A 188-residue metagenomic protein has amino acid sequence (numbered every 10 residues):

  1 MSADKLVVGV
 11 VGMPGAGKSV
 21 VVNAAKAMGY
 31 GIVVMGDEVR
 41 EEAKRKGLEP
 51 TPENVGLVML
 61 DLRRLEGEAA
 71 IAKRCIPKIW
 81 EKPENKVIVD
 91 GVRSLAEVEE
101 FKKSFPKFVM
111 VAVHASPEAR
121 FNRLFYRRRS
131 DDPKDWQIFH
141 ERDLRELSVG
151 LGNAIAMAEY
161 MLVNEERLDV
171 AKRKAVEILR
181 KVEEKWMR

Functional and structural regions predicted by a protein language model:
M13, A25: P-loop (Walker A) phosphate-binding loop of NTP-binding proteins
K18: Conserved lysine of the Walker
V21-V22: Post-Walker A alpha-helix
G31, V109, E159-Y160: Well-ordered beta-strand positions
G31-I88, V92-E99, K103: ATP-dependent small-molecule kinase phosphotransfer cores that center on conserved nucleotide phosphate-binding segments
P52-L57, E99-N153: A glycine- and Lys/Arg-enriched "phosphate-lid" helix/loop adjacent to the NTP-binding pocket of small-molecule kinases
A69-A70, Y126-K181: Small-molecule kinase domains that catalyze NTP-dependent phosphoryl transfer to phosphate-bearing small molecules
